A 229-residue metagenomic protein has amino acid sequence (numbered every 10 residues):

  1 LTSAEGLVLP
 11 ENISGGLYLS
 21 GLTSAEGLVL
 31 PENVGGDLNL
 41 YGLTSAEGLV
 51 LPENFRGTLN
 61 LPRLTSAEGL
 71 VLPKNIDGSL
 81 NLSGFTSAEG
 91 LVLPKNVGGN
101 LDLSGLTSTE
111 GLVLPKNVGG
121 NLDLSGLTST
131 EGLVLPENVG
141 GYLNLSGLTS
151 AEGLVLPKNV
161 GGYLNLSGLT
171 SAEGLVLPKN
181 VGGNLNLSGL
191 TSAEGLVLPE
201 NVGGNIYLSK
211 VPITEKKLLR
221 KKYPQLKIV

Functional and structural regions predicted by a protein language model:
L1-N201, N205: Thr-biased low-complexity repeat/linker tracts and other Thr-enriched repetitive architectures
T191, G195-V229: Leucine-rich solenoid repeat scaffolds
